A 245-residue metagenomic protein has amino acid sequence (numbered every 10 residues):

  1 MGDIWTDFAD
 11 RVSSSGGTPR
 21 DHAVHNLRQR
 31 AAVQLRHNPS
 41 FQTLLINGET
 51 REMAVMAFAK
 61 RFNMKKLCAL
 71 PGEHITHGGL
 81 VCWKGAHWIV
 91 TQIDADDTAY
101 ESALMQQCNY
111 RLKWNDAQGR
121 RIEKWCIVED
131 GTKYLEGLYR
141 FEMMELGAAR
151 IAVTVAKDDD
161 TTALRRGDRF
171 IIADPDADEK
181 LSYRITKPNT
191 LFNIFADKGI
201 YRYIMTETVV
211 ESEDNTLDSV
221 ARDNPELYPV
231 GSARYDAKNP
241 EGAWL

Functional and structural regions predicted by a protein language model:
M1-Q42, C108-W125: Active-site-proximal polar cores
W5-T6, R165, R184, P188-L245: Long terminal accessory segments
H37-P39, P71-C82, D159-P175: Short coil-to-beta transition motif at edge beta-strands of beta-rich domains
I46-K66, E136-T154: Short, basic/aromatic beta-hairpin or loop at an interaction surface
R51-V55, L80, A86-D96, D168-R169 (+1 more regions): Short beta-strand-centered aromatic/proline hotspots
N63-L67, D94-N109, N189-V210: Short, solvent-exposed secondary-structure boundary/capping segments
A86-D158: Surface-exposed beta-loop interaction hotspot
L138-M144, A148-A173, E211, N215 (+2 more regions): Intrinsically disordered, low-complexity, charge-dense segments enriched in Lys/Arg and Glu/Asp interspersed
